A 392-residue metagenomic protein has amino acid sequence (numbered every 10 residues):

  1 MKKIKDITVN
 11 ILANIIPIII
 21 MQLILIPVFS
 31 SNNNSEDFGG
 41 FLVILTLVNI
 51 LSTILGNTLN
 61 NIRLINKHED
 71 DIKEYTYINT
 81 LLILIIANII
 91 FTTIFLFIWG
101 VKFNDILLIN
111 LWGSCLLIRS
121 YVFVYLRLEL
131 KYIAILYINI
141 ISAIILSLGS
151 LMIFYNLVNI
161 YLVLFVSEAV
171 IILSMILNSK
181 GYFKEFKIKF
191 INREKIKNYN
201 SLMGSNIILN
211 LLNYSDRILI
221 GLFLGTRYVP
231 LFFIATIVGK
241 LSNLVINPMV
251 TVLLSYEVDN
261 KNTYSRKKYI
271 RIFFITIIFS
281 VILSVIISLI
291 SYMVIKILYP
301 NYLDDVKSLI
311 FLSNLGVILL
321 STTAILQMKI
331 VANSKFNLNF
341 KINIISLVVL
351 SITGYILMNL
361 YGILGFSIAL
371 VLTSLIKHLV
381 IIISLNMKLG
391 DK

Functional and structural regions predicted by a protein language model:
M1-K3, N110, E129, I133-I140 (+5 more regions): Interhelical loop/hinge segments that connect adjacent transmembrane helices in multipass membrane
K2-N57, N200-R227, L350-Y355, L370 (+1 more regions): Signature of the first transmembrane helix
K3-I16, I20, I106-N110, I133-I140 (+6 more regions): Hydrophobic faces of transmembrane alpha-helices in multi-pass small-molecule transporters and flippases across diverse
D6-I19, V43-G100, N262-I287: Membrane-water interface segments that mark the loop-to-transmembrane alpha-helix transition
Q22, I26, S52-D71, G239-T263 (+1 more regions): Helix-loop junctions and terminal segments of transmembrane helices in multi-pass membrane transport/translocation
N33-D37, F97-W112, L289-S321, L364: Interfacial segments at transmembrane-helix termini and the short loops linking adjacent helices
N60-D70, L116-Y137, L315-I344: Membrane-interface junctions at transmembrane-helix termini in multi-pass inner-membrane proteins
N110, S114-C115, L136-F183, I345-V349 (+1 more regions): Hydrophobic alpha-helical transmembrane segments
